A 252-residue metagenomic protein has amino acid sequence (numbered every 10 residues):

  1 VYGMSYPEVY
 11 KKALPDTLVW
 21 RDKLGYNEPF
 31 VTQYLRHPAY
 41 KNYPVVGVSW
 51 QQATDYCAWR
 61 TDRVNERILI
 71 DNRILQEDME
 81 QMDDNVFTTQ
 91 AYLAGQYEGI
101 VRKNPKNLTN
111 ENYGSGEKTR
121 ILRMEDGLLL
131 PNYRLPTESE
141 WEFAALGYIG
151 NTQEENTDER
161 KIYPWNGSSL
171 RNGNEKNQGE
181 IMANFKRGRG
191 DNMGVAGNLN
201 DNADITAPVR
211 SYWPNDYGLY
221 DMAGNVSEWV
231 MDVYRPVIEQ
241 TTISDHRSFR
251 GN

Functional and structural regions predicted by a protein language model:
Y2-E8: Auxiliary tRNA-acceptor-end handling modules of aminoacyl-tRNA synthetases
E8-N252: Functional-site microenvironments in short loops/helix caps that host divalent-cation chemistry
